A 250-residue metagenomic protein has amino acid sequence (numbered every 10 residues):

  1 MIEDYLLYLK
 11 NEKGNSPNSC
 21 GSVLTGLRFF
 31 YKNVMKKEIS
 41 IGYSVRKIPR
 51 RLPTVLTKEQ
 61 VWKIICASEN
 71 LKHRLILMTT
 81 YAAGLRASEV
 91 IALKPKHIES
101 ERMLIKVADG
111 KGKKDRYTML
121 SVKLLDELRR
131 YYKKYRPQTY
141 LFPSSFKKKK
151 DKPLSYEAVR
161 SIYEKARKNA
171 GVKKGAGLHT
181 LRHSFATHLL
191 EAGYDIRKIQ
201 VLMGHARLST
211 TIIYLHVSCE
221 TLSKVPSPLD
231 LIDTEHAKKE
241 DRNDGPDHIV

Functional and structural regions predicted by a protein language model:
M1-V250: Conserved catalytic core of the tyrosine transesterase superfamily
